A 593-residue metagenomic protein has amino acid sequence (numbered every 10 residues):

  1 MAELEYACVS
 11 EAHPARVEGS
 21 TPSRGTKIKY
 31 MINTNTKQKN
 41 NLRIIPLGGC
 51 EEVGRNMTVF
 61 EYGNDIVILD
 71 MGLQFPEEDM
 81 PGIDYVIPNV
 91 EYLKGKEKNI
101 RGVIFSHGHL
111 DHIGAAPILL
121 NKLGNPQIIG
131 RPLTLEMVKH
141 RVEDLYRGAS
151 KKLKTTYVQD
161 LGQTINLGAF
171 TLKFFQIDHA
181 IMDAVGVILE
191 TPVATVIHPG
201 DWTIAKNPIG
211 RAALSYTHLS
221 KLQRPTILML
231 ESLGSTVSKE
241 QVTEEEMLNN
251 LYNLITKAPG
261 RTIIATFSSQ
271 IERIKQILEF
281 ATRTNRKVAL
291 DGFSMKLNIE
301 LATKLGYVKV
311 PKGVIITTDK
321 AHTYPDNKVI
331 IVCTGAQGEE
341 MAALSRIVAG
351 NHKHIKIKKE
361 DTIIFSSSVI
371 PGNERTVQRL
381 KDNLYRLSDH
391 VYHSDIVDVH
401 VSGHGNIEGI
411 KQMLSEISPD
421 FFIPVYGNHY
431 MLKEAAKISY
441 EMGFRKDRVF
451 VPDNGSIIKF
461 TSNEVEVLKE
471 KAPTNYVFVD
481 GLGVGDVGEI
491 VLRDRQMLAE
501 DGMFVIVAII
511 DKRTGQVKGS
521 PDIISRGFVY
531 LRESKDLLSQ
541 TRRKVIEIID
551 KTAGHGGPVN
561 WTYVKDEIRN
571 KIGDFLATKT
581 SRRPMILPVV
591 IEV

Functional and structural regions predicted by a protein language model:
M1-C8, A15-G19: Short, positively charged low-complexity motifs
S23-Y30: Short, Lys/Arg-enriched N-terminal segments with co-localized hydrophobic residues within the first ~10-30 amino acids
G25, I510-K512, V593: Beta-strand elements of well-folded, non-transmembrane domains
I32-I104, H109-T323, A342-K356, R375-R379: His/Asp/Glu-rich metal-coordinating catalytic cores of metallo-dependent phosphodiesterases/hydrolases acting on
N40, Y530, W561: RNA-binding accessory domains that recognize and position tRNA/RNA substrates
C50, Q74-E78, G82, N99-I100 (+4 more regions): A glycine- and charged-residue-rich anion-binding loop/surface
T236-D395, V399-Q540, I546-G556, K565 (+1 more regions): Hard-cation-handling environments
G557-V593: C-terminal tails and terminal domains of large nucleic-acid-associated and other macromolecular-machine proteins
